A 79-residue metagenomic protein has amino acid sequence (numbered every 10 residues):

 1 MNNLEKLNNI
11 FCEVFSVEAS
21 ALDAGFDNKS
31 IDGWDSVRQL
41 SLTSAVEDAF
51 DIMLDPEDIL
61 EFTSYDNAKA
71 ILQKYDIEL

Functional and structural regions predicted by a protein language model:
N2-W34, R38-S44, D48-L79: Phosphopantetheine-dependent thiolation modules in NRPS/PKS and related acyl-activating systems
